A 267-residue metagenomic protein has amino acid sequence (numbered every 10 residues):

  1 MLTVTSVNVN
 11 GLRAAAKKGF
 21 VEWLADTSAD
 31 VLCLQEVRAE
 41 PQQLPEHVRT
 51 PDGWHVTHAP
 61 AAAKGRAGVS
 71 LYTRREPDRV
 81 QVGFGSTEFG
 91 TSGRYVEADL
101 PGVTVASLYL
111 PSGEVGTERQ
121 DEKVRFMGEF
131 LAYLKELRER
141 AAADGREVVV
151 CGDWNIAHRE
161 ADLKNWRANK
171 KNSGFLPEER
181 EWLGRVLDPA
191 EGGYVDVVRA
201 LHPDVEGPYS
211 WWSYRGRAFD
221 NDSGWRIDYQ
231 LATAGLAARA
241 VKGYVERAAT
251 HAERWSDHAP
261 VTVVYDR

Functional and structural regions predicted by a protein language model:
M1-T50, H55, A61, R66-V69: N-terminal, active-site-proximal structural segment of metallo-dependent hydrolase catalytic domains
L2-N10, G102-T117, C151, H258: Active-site-proximal beta-strand elements of phosphoester/diester hydrolases
V7-N8, L24-L44, V105, L134-E160 (+4 more regions): Active-site beta-strand/loop signature of hydrolases that rely on acidic residues for catalysis
R38-E40, P45-V115: Structured beta-strand-rich core segments of catalytic domains in phosphoester-bond hydrolases
D52-H55, G128-I227: Metal-dependent phosphoesterases centered on the DNase I-like endonuclease/exonuclease/phosphatase
K64-R79, F219-R239, Y265: Conserved beta strand-loop-helix elements of the APE1-like EEP
G85-S86, L110-G128, R167-S173: Surface-exposed cleft-lining segments at the edges of enzyme active sites
G243-R267: Surface polyanion/phosphate-binding segment centered on an Asp-His-Pro turn
